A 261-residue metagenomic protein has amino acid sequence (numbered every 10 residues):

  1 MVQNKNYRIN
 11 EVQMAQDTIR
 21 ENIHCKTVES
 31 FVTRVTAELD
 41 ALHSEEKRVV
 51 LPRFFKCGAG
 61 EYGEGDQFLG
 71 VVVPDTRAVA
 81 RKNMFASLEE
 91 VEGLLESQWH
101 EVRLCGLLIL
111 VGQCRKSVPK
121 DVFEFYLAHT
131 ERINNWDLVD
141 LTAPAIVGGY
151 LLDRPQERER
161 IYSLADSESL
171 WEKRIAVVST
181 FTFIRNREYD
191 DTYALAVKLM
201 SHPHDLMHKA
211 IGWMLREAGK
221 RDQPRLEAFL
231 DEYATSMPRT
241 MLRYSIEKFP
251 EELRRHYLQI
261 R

Functional and structural regions predicted by a protein language model:
V2-Q3, R8-R261: Alpha-helical scaffold domains
